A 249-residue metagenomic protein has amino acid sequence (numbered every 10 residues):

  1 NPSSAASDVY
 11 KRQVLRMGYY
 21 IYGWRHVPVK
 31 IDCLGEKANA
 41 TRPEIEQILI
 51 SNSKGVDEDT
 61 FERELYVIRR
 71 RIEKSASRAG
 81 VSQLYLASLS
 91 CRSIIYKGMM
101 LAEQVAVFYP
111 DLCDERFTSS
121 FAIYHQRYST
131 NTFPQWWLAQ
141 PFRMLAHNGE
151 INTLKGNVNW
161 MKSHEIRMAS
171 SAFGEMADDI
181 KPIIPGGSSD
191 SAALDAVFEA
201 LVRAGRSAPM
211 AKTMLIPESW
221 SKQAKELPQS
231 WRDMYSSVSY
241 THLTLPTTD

Functional and structural regions predicted by a protein language model:
N1-A6, Y10, H242-D249: Single conserved hydrophobic/aromatic residue that forms the stacking wall/gate of nucleotide- or nucleobase-binding
S4-F61: Extended, highly charged clamp/arch subdomains and adjacent linkers that form or line substrate-binding channels
Q13, G18, L101, S188-S189 (+2 more regions): Helix N-terminus capping/helix-initiation residues
N39, T153, I166, H242-P246: A detector of low-complexity, intrinsically disordered, Ser/Thr/Gly/Pro/Ala-rich segments
T60-N157, M161, A204, A208-L243: Conserved mixed alpha/beta core segments that line enzyme active sites in large multi-domain catalysts
N152, N159, I166-A224: Conserved catalytic alpha/beta cores of large enzymes that bind or transform nucleotide phosphates and polynucleotides
